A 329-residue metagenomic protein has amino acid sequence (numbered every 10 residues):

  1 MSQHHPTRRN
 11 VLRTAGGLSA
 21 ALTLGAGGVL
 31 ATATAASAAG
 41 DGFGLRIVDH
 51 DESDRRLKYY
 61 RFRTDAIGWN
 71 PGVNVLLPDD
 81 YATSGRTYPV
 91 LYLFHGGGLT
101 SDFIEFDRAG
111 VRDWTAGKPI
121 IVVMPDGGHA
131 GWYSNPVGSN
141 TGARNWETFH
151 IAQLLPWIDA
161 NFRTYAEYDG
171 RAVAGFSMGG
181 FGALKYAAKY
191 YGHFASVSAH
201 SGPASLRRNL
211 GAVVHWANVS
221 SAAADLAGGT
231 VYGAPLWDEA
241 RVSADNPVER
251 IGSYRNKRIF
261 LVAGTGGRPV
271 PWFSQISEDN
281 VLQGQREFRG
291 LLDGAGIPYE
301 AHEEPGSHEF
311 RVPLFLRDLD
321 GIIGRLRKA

Functional and structural regions predicted by a protein language model:
S2-Q3, N10-L22, G28, A35-A329: Non-catalytic cap/lid and distal C-terminal segments of serine-dependent acyl enzymes
